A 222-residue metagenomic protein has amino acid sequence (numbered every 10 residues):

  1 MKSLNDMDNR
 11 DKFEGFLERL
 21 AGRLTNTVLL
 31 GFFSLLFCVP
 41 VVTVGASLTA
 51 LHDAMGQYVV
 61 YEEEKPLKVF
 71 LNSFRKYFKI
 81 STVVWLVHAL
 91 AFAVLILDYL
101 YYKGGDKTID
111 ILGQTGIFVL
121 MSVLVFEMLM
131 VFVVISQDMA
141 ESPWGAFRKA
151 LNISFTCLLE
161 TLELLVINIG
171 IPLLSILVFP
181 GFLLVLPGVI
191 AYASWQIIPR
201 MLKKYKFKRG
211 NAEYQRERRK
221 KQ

Functional and structural regions predicted by a protein language model:
M1-G113, I117, F126-Q222: Helix-coil boundary and N-terminal low-complexity module in membrane systems
